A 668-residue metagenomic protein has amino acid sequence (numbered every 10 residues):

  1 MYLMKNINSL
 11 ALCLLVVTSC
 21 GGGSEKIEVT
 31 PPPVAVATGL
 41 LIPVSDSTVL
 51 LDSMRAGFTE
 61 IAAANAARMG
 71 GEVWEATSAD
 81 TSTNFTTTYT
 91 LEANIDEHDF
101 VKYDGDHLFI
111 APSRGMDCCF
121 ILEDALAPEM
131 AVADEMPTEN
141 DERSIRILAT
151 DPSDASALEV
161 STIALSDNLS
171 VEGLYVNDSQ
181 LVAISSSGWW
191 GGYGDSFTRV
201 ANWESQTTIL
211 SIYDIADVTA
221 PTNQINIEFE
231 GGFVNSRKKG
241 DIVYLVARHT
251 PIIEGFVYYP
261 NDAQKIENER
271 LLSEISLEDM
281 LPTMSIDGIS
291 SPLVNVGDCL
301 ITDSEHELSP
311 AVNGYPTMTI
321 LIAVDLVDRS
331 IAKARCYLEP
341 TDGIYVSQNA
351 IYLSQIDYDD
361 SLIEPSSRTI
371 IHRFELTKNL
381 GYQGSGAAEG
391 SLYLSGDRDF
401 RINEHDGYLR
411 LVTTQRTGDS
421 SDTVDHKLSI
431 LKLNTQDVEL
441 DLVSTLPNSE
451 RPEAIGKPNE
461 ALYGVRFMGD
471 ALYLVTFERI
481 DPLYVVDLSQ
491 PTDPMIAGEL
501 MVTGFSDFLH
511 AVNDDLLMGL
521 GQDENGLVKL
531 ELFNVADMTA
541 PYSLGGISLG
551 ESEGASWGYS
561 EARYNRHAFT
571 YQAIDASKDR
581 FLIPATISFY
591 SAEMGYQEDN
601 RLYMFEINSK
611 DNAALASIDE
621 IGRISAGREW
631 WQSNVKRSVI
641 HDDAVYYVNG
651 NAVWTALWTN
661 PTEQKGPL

Functional and structural regions predicted by a protein language model:
M1-L3: Short, Lys/Arg-enriched N-terminal segments with co-localized hydrophobic residues within the first ~10-30 amino acids
K5-C13: Sec-dependent signal peptide recognition, specifically the positively charged N-region followed immediately by
C13-L14, P292: Residue-level signal for mature regions of secreted extracellular proteins and peptides
L14-C20: Hydrophobic h-region of N-terminal signal peptides that target proteins for export in Gram-negative bacteria
C20-L668: Beta-sheet-rich non-transmembrane sensory/scaffold domains
